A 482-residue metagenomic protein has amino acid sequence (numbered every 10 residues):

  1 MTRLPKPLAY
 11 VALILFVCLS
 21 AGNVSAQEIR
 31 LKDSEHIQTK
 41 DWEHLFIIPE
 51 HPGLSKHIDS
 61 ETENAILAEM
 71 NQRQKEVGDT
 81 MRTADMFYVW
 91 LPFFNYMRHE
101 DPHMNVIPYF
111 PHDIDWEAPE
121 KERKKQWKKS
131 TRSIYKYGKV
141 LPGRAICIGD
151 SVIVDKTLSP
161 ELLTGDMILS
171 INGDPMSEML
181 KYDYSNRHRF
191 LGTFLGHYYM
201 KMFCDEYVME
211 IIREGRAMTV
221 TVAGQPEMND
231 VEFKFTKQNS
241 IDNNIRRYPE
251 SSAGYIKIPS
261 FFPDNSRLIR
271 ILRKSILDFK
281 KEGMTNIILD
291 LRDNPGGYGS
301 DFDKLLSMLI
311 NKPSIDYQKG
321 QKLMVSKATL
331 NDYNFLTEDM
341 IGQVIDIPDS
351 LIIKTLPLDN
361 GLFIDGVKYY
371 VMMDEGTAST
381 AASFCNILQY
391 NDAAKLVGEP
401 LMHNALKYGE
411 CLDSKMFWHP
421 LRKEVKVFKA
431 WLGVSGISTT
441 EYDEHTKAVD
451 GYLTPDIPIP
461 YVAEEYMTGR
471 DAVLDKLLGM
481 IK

Functional and structural regions predicted by a protein language model:
M1, R82, E161-L163, M218-V220 (+3 more regions): Intrinsically disordered/low-complexity terminal segments and short unstructured peptides
M1-E28: Bacterial Sec-dependent N-terminal signal peptides
T2-L4, P49, K139, T157 (+2 more regions): Compositionally biased, intrinsically disordered/low-complexity regions enriched for serine, proline and threonine
P7-A9, L54, R422, I457: Intrinsically disordered, low-complexity segments enriched in proline/serine/threonine
L13, R82-D85, I353: A diffuse structural propensity rather than consistent per-protein peaks
L19, I171, A448, Y452: Residue-level signal for pocket-adjacent positions within structured domains
A26-I287, L291-P295, S300, K304-Y317 (+3 more regions): Flexible, low-complexity junctional segments that flank or bridge functional domains
E28-F46, G215-R216, N239-K482: C-terminal "post-core" interaction segments
